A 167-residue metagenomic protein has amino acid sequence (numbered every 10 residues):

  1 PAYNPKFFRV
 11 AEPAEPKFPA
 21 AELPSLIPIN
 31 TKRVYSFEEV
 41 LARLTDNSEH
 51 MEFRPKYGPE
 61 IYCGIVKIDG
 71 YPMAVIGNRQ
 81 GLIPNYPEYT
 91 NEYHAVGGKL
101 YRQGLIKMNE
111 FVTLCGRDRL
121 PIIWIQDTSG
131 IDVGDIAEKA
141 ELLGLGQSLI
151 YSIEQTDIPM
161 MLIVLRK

Functional and structural regions predicted by a protein language model:
P1-K167: Ligand-binding clefts of soluble mixed alpha/beta catalytic domains
